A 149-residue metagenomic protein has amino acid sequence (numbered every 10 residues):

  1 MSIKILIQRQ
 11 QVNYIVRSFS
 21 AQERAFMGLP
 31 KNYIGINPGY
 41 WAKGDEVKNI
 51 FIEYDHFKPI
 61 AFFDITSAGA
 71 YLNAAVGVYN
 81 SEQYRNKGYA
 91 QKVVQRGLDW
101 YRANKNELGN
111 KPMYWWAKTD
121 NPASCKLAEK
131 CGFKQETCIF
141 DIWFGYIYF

Functional and structural regions predicted by a protein language model:
M1-Q22, Y148-F149: Conserved N-terminal entry element of GNAT/NAT acetyltransferase domains
A21-R24, G28-N73: Acetyl-CoA-dependent GNAT
L72, A103-T119: Conserved GNAT acetyl-CoA-binding A-motif
A75-K87, K118: A short, internal acetyl-CoA/4′-phosphopantetheine-binding micro-motif in the GNAT/acyltransferase core
N86-A103, K126, K130: Conserved acetyl-CoA-binding loop-helix of GNAT-fold acetyltransferases
L98, K111, F133: Polar, enzyme-active/binding microenvironments
W116, K134-Y148: Conserved catalytic-core motifs of GNAT/GCN5-like acyltransferases
K118-T137: Conserved active-site alpha-helix within GNAT-family acetyltransferase domains
